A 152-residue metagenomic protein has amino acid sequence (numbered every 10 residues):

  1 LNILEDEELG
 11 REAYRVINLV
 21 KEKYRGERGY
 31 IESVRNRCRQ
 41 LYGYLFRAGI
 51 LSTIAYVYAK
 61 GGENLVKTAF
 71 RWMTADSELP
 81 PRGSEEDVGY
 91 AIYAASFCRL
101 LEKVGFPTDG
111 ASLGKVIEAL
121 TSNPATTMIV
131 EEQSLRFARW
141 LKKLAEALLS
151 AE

Functional and structural regions predicted by a protein language model:
L1-E152: Small/polar/charged residue-enriched interaction surfaces, especially the RNA/DNA-contacting tracks of RNP/CRISPR
